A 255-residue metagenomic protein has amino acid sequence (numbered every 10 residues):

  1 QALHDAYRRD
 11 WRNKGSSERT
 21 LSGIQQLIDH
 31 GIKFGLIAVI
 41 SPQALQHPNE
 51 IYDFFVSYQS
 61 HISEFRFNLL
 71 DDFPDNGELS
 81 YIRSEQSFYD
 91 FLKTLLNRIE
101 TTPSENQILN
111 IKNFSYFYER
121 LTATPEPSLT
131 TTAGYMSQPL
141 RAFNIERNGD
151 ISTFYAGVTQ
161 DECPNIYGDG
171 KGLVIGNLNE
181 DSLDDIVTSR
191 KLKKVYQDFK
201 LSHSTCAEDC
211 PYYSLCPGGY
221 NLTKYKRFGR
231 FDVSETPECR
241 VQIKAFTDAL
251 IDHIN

Functional and structural regions predicted by a protein language model:
Q1-G77: Radical SAM/AdoMet-radical enzyme domain recognition
N49-S57, H61-T132: Long, K/E/R/D-enriched contiguous segments that form extended
S87-T122, G157-E208: C-terminal accessory region of radical SAM enzymes
M136-P139: Short, small/polar residue-rich loop motifs at catalytic or cofactor-binding pockets
N148, T159-G168, L173, K194 (+1 more regions): Radical SAM enzyme core and accessory elements
F154: Short acidic/histidine-rich active-site segments
